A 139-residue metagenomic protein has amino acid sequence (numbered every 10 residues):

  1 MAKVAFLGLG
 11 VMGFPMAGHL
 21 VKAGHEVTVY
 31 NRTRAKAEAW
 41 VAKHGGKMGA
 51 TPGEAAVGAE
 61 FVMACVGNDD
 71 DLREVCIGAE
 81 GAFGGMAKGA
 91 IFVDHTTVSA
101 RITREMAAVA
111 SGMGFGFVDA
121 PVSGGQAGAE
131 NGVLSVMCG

Functional and structural regions predicted by a protein language model:
M1-A64, A90, Q126-A129: NAD(P)+-binding Rossmann beta1-loop-alpha1 motif at the extreme N-terminus of oxidoreductases
V4, V66, V98-G139: Rossmann-fold dinucleotide-binding core
L7, V93, V118: Active-site flanking residues adjacent to catalytic metal/cofactor-binding acidic residues
G18, K22, I77, A108: Short, well-ordered alpha-helices that flank and scaffold nucleotide-derived cofactor binding pockets
Y30, H95, A120: Conserved acidic donor-binding loop of glycosyltransferase catalytic domains
K36, D71, I102: Conserved short alpha-helix immediately C-terminal to the canonical SAM/SAH-binding motif I of Rossmann-like
W40-K43, G81, G85, E105 (+2 more regions): Alpha-helical structural signal in soluble globular domains
G46-V98, M137: Rossmann-like NAD(P)-binding element
